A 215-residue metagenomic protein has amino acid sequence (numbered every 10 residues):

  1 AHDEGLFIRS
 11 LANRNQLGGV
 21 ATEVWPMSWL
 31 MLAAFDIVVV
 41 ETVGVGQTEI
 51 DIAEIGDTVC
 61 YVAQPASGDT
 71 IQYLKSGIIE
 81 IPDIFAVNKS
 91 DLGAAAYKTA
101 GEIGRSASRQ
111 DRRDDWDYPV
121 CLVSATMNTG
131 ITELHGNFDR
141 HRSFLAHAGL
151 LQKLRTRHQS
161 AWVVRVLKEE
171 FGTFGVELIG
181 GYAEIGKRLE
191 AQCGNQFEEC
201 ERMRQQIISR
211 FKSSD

Functional and structural regions predicted by a protein language model:
A1-T48, Y61, T70: Nucleotide-state-sensitive switch-loop elements of NTP-binding domains
N13-N15, G44-Q47, P65-D69, S90-A94 (+1 more regions): Conserved nucleotide-binding/hydrolysis micro-motifs of P-loop NTPases
G19-T22, D51-E54, Y73, K98 (+1 more regions): Generic recognition of short, well-ordered alpha-helical segments
V24, E41, I78, N88 (+1 more regions): Residue-level signature of catalytic and energy-coupling elements of molecular machines, predominantly ATP/GTP-dependent
W29-D36, G46-A66, S76-G77, I81-A86: Inter-motif core of Ras-like GTPase G domains
I50, T70-S76, R109-R112: Short beta-strand/turn micro-motifs at beta-sheet edges
I81-A86, S90-A148: Canonical P-loop GTPase G-domain recognition
L122, E133-D215: Long, well-ordered amphipathic alpha-helical subdomains in the mid-to-C-terminal portions of large enzyme subunits
